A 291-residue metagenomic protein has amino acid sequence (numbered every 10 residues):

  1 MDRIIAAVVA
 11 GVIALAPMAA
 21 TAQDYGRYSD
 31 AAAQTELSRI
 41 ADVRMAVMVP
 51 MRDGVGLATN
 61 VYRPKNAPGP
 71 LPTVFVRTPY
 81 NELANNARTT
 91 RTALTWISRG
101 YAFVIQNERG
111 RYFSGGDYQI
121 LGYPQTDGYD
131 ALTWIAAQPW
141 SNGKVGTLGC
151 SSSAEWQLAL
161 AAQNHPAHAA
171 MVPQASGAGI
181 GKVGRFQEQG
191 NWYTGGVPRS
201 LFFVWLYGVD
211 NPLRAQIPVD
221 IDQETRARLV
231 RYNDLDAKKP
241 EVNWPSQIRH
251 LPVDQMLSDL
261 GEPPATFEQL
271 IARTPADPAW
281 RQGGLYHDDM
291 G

Functional and structural regions predicted by a protein language model:
A7-A16: Bacterial N-terminal signal peptides
A19-A22: Boundary at the C-terminal end of the N-terminal hydrophobic targeting segment
Y28-G69: N-terminal cap/lid segment of alpha/beta-hydrolase-fold proteins
P64-A136, F186: Cap/lid segment of the alpha/beta-hydrolase catalytic domain
T90, S98, A162-N164, A170-M290: Accessory cap/linker subdomain of secreted extracellular hydrolases
P139-S151: Alpha/beta-hydrolase fold nucleophile elbow
S151-S152, A175: Catalytic nucleophile serine of serine hydrolases, specifically the conserved "nucleophile elbow" pentapeptide
A154-H165: Short glycine-enriched nucleophile-adjacent loop and the immediately C-terminal alpha-helix near the catalytic center
